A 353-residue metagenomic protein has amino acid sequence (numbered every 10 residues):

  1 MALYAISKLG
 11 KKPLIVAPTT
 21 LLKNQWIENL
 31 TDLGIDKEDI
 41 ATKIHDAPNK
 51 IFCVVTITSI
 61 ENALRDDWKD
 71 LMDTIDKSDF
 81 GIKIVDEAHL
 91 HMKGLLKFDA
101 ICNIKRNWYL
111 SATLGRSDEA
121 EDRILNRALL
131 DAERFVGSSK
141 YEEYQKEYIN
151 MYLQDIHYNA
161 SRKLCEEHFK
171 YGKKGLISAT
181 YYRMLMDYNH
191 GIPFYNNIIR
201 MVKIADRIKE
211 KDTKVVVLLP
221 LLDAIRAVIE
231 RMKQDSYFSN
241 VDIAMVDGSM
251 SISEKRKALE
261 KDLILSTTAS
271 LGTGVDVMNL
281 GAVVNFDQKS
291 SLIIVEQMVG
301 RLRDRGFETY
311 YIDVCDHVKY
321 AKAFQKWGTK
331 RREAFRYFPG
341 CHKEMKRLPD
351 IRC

Functional and structural regions predicted by a protein language model:
Y4-L33, P220-I225: Conserved Walker A/P-loop ATP-binding site and its immediately adjacent core in helicase/helicase-like ATPase domains
I6, H168-P220, A227-R231: Conserved interdomain hinge at the start of the Helicase C-terminal
L21-D46, Q234-F238: Conserved helix-turn-beta segment of the N-terminal RecA-like "Helicase ATP-binding" lobe in SF1/SF2 helicases
N49-D67, A258-T273: Conserved two-lobed SF2 helicase motor
E87-Y148: Post-DEXD/H (motif II) to motif III coupling segment of the RecA-like Helicase ATP-binding lobe
S138-Q145, I156-H157, I199-D212, R226 (+2 more regions): Helicase-associated low-complexity regulatory tails and linkers flanking the ATPase motor
L218-G248: Conserved helicase motor "Helicase C" RecA-like lobe of SF1/SF2 P-loop NTPases
D247-A334: Conserved RecA-like P-loop NTPase helicase motor core
